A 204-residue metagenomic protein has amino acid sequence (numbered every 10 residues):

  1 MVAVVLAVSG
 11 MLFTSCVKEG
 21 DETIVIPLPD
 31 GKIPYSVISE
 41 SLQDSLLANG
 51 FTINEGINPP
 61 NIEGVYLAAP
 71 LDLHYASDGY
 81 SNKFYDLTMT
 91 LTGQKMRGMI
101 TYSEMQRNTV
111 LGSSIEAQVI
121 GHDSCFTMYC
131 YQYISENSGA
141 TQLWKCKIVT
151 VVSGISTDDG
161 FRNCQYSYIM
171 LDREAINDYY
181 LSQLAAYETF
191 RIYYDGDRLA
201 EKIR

Functional and structural regions predicted by a protein language model:
M1-A3: Bacterial N-terminal signal peptides that target proteins for export
M11-S15: C-terminal motif of bacterial Sec signal peptides marking the signal peptidase cleavage site
V17-Y80, I192-R204: Amphipathic/hydrophobic helical signal segments and adjacent flexible N-terminal regions that mediate secretion
G64, L87-M89, V152: Residue-level detector of short, conserved catalytic/binding motifs and their immediate flanks
A68, D72-S114: N-terminal glycine/threonine-rich, aromatic-flanked beta-hairpin/loop signature
L73-S81, N108-L111, I134-C146, M170-S182: Short, cysteine-centered beta-strand-loop-beta hairpins and adjacent loop/turn segments enriched in charged/polar
Q94-F161: Contiguous, well-ordered beta-strand patches that form the walls/edges of small beta-barrel/beta-sandwich domains
L143-R204: Glycine-rich, aromatic-bearing surface loops/beta-hairpins
